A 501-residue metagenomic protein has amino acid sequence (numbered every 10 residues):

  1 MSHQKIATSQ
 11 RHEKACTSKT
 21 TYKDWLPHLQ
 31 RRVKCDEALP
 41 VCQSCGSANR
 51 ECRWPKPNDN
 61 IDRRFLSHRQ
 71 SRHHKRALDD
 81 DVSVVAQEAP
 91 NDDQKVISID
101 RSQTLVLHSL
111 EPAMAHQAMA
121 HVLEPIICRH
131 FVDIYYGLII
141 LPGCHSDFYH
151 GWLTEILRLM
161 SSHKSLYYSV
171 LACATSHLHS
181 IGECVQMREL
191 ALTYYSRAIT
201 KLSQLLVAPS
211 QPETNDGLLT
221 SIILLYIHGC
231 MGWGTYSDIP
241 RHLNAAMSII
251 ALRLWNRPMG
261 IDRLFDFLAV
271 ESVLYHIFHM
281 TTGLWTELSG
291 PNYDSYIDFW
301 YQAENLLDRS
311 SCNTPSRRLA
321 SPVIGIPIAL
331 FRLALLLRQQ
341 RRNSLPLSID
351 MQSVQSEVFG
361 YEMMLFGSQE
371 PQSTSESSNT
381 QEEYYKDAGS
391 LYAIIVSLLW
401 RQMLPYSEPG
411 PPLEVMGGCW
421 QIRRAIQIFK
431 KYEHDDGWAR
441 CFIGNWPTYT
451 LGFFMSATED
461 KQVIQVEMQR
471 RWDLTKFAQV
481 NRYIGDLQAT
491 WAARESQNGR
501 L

Functional and structural regions predicted by a protein language model:
M1-L159, H163, E383, S390 (+3 more regions): Charge-rich, intrinsically disordered regulatory segments
R11, A15, F148-G151, E155-R158 (+4 more regions): Cytosolic regulatory protein-protein interaction regions
S98-E213, L284-W285, S311-R318, P371-K386 (+1 more regions): C-terminal transcriptional activation/regulatory domains of eukaryotic transcription factors
P125, I227-Q339: Acidic/serine-rich, low-complexity amphipathic helices located in mid- to C-terminal regulatory regions
L153-L159, L171-C184, T193-Y236, A246-L252 (+6 more regions): Hydrophobic/aromatic-rich effector regions of fungal transcription factors
S169, T220, D266, E271 (+3 more regions): Residue register of alpha-helical TPR repeats
S456-L501: C-terminal amphipathic "assembly/sorting" segment characterized by alternating charged and hydrophobic residues
